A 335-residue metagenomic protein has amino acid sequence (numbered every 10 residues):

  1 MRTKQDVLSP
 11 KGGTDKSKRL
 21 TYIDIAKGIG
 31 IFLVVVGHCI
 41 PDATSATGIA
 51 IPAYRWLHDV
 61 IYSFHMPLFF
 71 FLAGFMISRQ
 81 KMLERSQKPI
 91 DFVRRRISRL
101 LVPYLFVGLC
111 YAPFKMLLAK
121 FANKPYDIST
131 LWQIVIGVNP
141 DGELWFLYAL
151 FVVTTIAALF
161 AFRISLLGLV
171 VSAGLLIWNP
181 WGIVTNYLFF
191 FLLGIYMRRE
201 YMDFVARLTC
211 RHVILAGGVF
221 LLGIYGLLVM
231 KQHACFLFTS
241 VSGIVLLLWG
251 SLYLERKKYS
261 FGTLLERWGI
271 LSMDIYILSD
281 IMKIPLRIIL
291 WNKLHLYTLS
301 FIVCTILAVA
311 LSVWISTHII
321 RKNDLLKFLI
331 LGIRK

Functional and structural regions predicted by a protein language model:
M1-K335: Alpha-helical transmembrane segments and their immediate juxtamembrane cytosolic regions
